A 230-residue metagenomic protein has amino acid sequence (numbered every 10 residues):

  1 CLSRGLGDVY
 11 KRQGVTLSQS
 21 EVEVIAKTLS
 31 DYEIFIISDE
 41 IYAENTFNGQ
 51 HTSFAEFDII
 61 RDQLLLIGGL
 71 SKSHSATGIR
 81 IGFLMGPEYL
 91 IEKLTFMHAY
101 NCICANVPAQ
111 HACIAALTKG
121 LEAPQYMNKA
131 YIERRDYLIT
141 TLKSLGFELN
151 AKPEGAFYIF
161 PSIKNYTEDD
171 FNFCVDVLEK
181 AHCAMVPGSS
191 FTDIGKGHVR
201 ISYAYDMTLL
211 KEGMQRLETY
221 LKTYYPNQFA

Functional and structural regions predicted by a protein language model:
C1-L6, Y10: Single conserved hydrophobic/aromatic residue that forms the stacking wall/gate of nucleotide- or nucleobase-binding
R12-F35, E40-A76, Y89: Active-site pre-lysine segment of PLP-dependent enzymes
D31-Y32, L145, A181, Y224: Helix C-cap/helix->beta junction micro-motif
I60-I132, D136-L145, T219-L221: Conserved core segment of the aminotransferase class I/II
I114, A130-I139, N150-I163, G195: Conserved glycine-rich beta-strand-loop-beta hairpin in the small C-terminal domain of fold type I
L145-N150, A184-S189: A short linear hydrophobic-aromatic micro-motif
D169, D176-M185, F191-A230: PLP-dependent enzyme catalytic core of the Aspartate aminotransferase-like
